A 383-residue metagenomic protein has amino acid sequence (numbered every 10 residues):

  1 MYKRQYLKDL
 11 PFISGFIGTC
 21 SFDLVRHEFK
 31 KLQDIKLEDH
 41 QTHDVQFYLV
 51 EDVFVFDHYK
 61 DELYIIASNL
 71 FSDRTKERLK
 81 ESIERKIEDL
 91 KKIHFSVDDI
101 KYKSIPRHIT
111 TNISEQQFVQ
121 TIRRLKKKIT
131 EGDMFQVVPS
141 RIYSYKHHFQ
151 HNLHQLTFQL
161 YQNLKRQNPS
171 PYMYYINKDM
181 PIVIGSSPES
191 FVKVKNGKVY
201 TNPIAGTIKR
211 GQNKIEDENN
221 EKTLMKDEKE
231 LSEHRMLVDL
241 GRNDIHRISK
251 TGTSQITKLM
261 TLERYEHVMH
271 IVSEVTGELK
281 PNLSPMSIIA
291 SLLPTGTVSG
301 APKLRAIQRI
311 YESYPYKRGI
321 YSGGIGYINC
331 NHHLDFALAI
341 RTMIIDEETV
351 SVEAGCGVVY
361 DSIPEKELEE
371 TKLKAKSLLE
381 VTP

Functional and structural regions predicted by a protein language model:
K3-P383: Extended alpha-helical targeting/anchoring segments, especially N-terminal organellar/secretory targeting helices
